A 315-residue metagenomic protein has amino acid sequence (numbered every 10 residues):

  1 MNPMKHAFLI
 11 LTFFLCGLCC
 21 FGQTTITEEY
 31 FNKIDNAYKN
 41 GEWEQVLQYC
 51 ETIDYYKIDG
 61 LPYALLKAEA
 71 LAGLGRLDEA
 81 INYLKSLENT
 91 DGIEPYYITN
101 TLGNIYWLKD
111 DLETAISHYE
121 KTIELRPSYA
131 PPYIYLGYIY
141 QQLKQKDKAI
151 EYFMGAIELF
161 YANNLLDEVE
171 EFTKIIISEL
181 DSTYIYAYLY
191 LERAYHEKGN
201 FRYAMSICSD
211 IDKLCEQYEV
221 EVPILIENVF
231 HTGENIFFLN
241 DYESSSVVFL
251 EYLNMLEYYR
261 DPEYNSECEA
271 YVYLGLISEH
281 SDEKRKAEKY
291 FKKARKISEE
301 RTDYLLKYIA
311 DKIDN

Functional and structural regions predicted by a protein language model:
Y38, A72, N100, N104-W107 (+5 more regions): Position-specific recognition of the canonical hydrophobic site in helix A of tetratricopeptide repeat
T52-Y55, S86-N89, I123-E124, E158 (+5 more regions): Conserved structural position within tetratricopeptide repeats
G60, P95, Y129, N163 (+6 more regions): Residue-level recognition of tetratricopeptide repeat
Y63, I98, P132, L165-L166 (+6 more regions): TPR alpha-solenoid repeat register
L66, Y97-T101, Y135, Y190 (+5 more regions): Canonical tetratricopeptide repeat
